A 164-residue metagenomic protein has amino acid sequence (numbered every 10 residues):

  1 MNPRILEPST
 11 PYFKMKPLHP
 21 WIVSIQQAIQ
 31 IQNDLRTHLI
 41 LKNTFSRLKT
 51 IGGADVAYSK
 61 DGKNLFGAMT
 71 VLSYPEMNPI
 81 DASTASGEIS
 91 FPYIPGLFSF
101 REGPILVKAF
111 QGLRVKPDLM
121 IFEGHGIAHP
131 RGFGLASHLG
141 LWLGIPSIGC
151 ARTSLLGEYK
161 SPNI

Functional and structural regions predicted by a protein language model:
I5-L6: Compositionally biased, intrinsically disordered low-complexity segments enriched in Pro/Arg/Gln/His
Y12-R47: N-terminal accessory regions of nucleic-acid-interacting proteins
K49-S59: Two-metal-ion RNase H-like nuclease active-site motif
D61-K116: A glycine-rich, hydrophobic loop/mini-helix early in the fold
G126: Active-site-adjacent helix/loop patches that line small-molecule binding or acyl-intermediate pockets
H129-I164: A contiguous pocket-lining binding segment that forms or flanks enzyme active sites
